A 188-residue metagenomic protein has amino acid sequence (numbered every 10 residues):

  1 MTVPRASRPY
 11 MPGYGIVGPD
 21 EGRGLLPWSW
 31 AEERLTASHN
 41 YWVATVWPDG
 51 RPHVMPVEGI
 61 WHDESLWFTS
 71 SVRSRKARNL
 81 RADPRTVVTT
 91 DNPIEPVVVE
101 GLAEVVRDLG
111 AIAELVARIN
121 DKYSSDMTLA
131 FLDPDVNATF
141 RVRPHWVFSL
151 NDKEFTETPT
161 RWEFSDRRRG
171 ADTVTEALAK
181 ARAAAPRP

Functional and structural regions predicted by a protein language model:
M1-L25, E95-P188: Charged, gly/pro-rich active-site loop segments
I16-P48, P188: Short, conserved active-site entrance elements at the starts or edges of catalytic domains
P27-W30, V54-M55, R73, M127: A generic local structural motif
A31, K76, A111-L115: Amphipathic alpha-helical interface surfaces
L35-T36, R81-A82, N120: Alpha-helix boundary recognition
S38-N40, D83-R85, V136-T139, H145: Short, surface-exposed beta-edge/turn micro-motifs
S38-V72, R78-L80, T86-D91, V98-L102: Short beta-strand segments
